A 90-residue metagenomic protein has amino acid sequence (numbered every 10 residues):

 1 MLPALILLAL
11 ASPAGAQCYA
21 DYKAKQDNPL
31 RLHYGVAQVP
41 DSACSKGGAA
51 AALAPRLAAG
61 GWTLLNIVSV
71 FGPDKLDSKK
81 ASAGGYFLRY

Functional and structural regions predicted by a protein language model:
L2-Y90: Terminus-proximal functional modules
